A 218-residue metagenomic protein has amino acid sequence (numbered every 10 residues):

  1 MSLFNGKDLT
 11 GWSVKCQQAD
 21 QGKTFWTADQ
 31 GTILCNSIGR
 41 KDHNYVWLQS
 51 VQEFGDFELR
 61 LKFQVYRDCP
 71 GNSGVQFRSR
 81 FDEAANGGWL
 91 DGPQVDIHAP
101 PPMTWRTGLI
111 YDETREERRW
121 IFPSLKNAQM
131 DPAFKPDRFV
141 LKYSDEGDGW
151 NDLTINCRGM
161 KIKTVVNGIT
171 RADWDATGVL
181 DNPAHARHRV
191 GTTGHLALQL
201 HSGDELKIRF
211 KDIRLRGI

Functional and structural regions predicted by a protein language model:
M1-I218: Carbohydrate-interacting regions of secretory-pathway proteins
